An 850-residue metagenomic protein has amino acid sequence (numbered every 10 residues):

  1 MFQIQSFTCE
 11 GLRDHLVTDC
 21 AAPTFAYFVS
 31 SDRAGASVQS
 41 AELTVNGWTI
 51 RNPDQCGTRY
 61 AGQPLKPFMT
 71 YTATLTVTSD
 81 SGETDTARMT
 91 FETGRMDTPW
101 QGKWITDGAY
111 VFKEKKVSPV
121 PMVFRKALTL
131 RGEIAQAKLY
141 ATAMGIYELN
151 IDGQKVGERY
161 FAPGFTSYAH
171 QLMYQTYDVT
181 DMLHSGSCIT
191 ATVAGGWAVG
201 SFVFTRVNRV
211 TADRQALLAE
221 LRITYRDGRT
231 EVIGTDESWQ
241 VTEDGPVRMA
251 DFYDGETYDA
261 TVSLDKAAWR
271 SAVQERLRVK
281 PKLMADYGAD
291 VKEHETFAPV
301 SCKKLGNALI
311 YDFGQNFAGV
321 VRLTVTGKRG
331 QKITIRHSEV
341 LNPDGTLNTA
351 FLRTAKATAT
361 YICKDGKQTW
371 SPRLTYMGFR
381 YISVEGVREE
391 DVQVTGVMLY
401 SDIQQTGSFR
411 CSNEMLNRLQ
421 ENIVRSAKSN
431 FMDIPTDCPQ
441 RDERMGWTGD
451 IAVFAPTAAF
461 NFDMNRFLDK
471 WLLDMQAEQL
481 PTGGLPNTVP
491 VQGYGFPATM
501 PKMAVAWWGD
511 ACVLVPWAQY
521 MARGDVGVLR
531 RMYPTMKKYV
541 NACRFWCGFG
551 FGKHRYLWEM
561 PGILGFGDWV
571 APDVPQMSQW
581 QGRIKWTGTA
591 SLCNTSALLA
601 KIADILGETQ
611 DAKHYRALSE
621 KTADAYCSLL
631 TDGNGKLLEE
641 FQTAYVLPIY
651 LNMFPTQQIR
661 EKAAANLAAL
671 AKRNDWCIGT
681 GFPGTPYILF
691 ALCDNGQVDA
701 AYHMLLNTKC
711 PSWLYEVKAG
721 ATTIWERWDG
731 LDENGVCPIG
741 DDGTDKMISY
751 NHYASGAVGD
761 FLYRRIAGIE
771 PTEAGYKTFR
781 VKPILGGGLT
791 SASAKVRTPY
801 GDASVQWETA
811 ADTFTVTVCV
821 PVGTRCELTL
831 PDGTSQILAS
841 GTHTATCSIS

Functional and structural regions predicted by a protein language model:
M1-R441, G449, R466-D469, T482 (+4 more regions): Extracellular/oxidizing-compartment recognition motifs
K115-P119, K138, G164-Y168, D178-T180 (+18 more regions): Alpha-helix capping and helix-loop boundary segments enriched in small/acidic/polar residues
A137-A141, I151, V320-E339, L374 (+6 more regions): Alpha-helical support elements that line or immediately flank enzyme active sites and cofactor-binding pockets
G145-I146, D236-S238, T242, D391-N422 (+8 more regions): Active-site acid/base region of carbohydrate-active enzymes
Y147, K155-E158, A162-P163, I189 (+7 more regions): Active/binding-pocket-proximal capping segment
I189, V193, Y258-D259, D442-E443 (+9 more regions): C-terminal capping/lid segments that line or modulate ligand- or cofactor-binding pockets
R209, D213-E220, I233-V262, L277 (+2 more regions): Non-catalytic C-terminal accessory modules of carbohydrate-active enzymes
